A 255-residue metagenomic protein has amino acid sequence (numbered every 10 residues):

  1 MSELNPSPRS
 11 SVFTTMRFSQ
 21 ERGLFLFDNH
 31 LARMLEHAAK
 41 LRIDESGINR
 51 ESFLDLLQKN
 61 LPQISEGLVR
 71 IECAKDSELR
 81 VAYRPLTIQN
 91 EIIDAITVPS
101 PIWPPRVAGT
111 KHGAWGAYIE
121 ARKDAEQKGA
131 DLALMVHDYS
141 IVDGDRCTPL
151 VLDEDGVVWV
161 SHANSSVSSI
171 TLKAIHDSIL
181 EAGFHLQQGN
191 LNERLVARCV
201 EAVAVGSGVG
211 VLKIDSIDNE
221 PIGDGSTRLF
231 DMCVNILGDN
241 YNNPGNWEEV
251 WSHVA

Functional and structural regions predicted by a protein language model:
M1-Q58, A74-A255: Helix-start/capping segments and mature chain N-termini
E66-V69: Hydrophobic alpha-helical interaction segments
